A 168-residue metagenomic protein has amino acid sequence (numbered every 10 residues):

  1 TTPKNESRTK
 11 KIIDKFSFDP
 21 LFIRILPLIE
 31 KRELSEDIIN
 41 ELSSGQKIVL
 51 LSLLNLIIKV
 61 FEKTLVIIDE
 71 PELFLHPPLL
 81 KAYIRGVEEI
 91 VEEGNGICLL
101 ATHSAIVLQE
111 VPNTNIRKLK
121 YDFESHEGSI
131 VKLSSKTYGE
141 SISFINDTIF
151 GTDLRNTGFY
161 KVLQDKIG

Functional and structural regions predicted by a protein language model:
T1-K47, L54-F61, L65, T157: Extended helical coiled-coil dimerization/tether regions that scaffold and oligomerize large DNA-maintenance assemblies
S52, A82-V87: Conserved hydrophobic alpha-helix in the ABC-type ATPase nucleotide-binding domain
I57-V60, E88, E92: Residue-level signal for alpha-helix termini/capping positions
E62-T64, E93-L99: Loop/turn-to-beta-strand initiation segments
D69-E72: Walker B catalytic acidic pair
H76-P77, E110: Conserved D-loop-proximal element of ABC-family nucleotide-binding domains
E89-E92, I106-G168: RecA-like P-loop NTPase motor core
A101-H103: H-loop/switch region of ABC-family ATPase nucleotide-binding domains
